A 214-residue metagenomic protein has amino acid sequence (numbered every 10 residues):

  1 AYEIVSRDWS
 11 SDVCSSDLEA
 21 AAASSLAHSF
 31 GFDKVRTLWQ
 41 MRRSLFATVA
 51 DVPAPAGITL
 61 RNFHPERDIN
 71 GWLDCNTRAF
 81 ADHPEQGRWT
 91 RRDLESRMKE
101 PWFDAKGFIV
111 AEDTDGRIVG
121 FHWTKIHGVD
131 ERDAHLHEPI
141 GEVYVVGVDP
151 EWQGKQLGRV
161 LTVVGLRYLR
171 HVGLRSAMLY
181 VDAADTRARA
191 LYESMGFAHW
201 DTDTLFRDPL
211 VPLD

Functional and structural regions predicted by a protein language model:
A1-V13: Single conserved hydrophobic/aromatic residue that forms the stacking wall/gate of nucleotide- or nucleobase-binding
S10-G57, F206-D208: Acyl-donor-binding surface of acyltransferase catalytic domains
S10-S11, V145-V148, G154-H171, R189-S194: Conserved acetyl-CoA-binding loop-helix of GNAT-fold acetyltransferases
S11-L18, L169-V181: Conserved GNAT acetyl-CoA-binding A-motif
D17, D149, Q153, D182: Residue-level recognition of the GNAT/N-acetyltransferase active site
D33, R175, A198: Short acidic/polar active-site loop segments enriched in Thr and Asp
T59-D74: A short beta-loop-alpha structural element at the N-terminal edge of CoA-dependent acyl/N-acetyltransferase catalytic
H83-V146: A conserved beta-strand-loop-helix scaffold within acyl/acetyltransferase catalytic domains
